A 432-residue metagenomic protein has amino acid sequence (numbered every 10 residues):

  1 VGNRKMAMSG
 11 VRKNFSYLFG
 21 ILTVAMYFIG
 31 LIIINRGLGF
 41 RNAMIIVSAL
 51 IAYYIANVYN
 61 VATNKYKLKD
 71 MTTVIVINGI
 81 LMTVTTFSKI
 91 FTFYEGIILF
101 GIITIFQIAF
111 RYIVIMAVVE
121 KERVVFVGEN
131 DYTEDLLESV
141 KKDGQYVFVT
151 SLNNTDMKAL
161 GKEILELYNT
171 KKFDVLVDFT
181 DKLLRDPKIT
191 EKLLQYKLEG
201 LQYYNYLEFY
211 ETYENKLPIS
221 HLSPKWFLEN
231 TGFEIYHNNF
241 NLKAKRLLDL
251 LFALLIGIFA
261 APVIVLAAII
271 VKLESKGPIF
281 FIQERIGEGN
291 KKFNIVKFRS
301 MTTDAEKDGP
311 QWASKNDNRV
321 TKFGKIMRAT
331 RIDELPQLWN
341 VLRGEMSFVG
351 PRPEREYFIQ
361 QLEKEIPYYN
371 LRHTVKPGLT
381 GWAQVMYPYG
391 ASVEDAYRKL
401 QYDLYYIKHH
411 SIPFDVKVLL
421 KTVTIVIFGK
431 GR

Functional and structural regions predicted by a protein language model:
V1-T23, Y112-I258: N-terminal hydrophobic signal-anchor/signal peptide
V1-V119: Signature of alpha-helical transmembrane segments in polytopic membrane proteins
R4, I366-R432: C-terminal terminal-structure detector
M71-N78, L247-I258, T330: Loop-to-transmembrane-helix entry motif
F110-K121, I270-F280: Aromatic-capped interface at the extracytoplasmic side of an N-terminal signal-anchor transmembrane helix
Y210-E211, L217, F281-R319, T380-K399: Short, glycine-rich, amphipathic interfacial segments at transmembrane boundaries or analogous
F240-D304, N340, I412, K417-R432: A hydrophobic, helix-centered structural microdomain
S314-K376, V418-T422, V426: A short, structured surface patch at a secondary-structure boundary
